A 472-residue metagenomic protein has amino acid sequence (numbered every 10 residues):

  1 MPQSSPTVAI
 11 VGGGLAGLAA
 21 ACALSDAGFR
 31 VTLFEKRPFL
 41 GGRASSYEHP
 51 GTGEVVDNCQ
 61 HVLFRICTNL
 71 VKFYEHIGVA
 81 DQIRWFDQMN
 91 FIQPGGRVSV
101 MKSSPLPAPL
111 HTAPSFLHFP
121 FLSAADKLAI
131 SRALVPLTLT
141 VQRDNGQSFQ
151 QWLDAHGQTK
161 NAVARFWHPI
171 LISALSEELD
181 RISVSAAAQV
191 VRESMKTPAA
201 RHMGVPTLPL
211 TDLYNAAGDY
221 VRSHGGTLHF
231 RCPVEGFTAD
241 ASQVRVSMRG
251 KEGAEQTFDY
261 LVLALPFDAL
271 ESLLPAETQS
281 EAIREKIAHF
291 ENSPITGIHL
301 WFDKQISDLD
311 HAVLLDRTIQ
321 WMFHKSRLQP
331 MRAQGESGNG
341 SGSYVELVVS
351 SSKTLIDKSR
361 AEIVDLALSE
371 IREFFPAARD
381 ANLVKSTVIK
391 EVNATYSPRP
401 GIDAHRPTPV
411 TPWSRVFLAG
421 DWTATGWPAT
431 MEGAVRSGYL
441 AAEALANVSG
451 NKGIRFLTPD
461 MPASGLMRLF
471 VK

Functional and structural regions predicted by a protein language model:
M1-V8, D26-A27, L466-K472: Extreme N-terminal leader/targeting segments of oxidoreductases
P6-L33: N-terminal Rossmann-like FAD-binding beta1-loop-alpha1 element of flavoenzymes
S25-P50: Glycine-rich FAD pyrophosphate-binding loop
A27, C232-A378: Mid-domain catalytic core of redox enzymes that form a hydrophobic substrate pocket/lid adjacent to a catalytic redox
S45, G51-W85: Conserved FAD-binding subdomain of flavin-dependent enzymes
L70-V71, E75-H76, A80-A187, M195-A200: Mobile amphipathic helical/loop "lid" adjacent to a hydrophobic cofactor/ligand pocket
S103, D308, A312, T318-K472: Conserved flavin/dinucleotide-binding core of flavoenzymes
V190-E252, Y260: Helical element adjacent to the flavin cofactor pocket in flavoenzyme catalytic cores
